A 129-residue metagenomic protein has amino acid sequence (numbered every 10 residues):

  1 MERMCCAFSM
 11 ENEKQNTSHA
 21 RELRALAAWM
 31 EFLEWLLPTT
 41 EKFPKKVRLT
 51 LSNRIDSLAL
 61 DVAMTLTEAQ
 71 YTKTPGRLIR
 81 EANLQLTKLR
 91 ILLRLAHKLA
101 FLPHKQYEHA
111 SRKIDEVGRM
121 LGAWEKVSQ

Functional and structural regions predicted by a protein language model:
M1-Q129: Amphipathic alpha-helical assembly/interaction segments
